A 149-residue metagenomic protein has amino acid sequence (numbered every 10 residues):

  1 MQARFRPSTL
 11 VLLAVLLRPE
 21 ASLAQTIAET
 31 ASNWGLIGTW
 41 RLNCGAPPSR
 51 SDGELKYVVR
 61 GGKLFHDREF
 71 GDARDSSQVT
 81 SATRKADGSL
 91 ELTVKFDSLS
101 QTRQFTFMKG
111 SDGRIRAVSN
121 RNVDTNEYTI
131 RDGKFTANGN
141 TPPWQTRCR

Functional and structural regions predicted by a protein language model:
M1-T9: Bacterial N-terminal signal peptides that target proteins for export
V11-L12, S22: Cleavable N-terminal signal peptides
V15-L16: Hydrophobic alpha-helical transmembrane segments of integral membrane proteins, especially lipid-exposed positions
L23-T39, V59: N-terminal helix-cap/turn-to-beta initiation motif at the start of protein domains
T26-T30, C44, P48, G88-R149: Beta-sheet ligand-binding and adhesion/scaffold domains
N33-S51: K/E-rich alpha-helical interaction surfaces of small helical-bundle regulatory domains
A46-E91, T136-W144: N-terminal glycine/threonine-rich, aromatic-flanked beta-hairpin/loop signature
